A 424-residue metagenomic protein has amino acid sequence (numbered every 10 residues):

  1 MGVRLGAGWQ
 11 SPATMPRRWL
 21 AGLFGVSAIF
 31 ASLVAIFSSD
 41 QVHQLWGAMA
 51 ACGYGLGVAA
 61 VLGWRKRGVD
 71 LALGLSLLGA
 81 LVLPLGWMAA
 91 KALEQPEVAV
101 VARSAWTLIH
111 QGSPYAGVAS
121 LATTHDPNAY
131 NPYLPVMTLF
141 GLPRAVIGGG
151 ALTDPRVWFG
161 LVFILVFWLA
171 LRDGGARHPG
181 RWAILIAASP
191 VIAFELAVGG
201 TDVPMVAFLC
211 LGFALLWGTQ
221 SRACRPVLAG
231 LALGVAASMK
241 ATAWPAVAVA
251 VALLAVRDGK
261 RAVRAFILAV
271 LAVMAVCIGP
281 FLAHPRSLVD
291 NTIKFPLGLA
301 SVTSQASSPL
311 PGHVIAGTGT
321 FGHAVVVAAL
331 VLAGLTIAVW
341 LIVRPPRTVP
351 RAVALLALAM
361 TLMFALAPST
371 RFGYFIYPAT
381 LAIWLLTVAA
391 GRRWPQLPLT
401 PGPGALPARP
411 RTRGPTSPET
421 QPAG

Functional and structural regions predicted by a protein language model:
M1-Q10, R393-G424: Short, intrinsically disordered terminal tails adjacent to the first/last structured region
M1-T219, L254-F375, L385-G391, L397: Primarily membrane-embedded glycan-assembly and transfer machineries that use lipid-linked glycans
N131, R222, M239: Short, surface-exposed alpha-helical recognition segments that flank or form part of ligand/macromolecule-binding
C224, L228-L231, L358: Alpha-helical membrane-protein architecture signal
L228, A241-W244, L268, F281: Hydrophobic alpha-helical segments and helix-packing faces
L231-A255, P368-Y374: Transmembrane helices and adjacent periplasmic/lumenal helix-loop junctions of polyprenol-phosphate-dependent
